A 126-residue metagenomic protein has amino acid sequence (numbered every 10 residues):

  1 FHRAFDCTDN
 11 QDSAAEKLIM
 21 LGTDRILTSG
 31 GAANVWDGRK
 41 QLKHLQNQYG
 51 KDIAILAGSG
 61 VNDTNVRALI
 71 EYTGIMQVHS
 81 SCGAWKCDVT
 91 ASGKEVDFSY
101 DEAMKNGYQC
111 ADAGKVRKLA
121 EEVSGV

Functional and structural regions predicted by a protein language model:
F1-D9, D24-V35, L56-G58: Catalytic beta/alpha-barrel core
D6-L21, L45-K51, I55, V61-S80: Catalytic cores of alpha/beta
D9-S13, W36, K40, C110: Residues at secondary-structure transition points
T23-G38, T73-V96: Glycine-rich phosphate-binding active-site loops on the catalytic face of alpha/beta enzymes
S29-G31, D52-V61, K86, A103-C110: Short, basic, helix/turn surface patches
A33-N34, Q41, V61-D63: Short, flexible micro-motifs
R39-Q48, A68-T73, C87-V126: C-terminal helical cap(s) of enzyme catalytic domains, especially alpha/beta-barrels
